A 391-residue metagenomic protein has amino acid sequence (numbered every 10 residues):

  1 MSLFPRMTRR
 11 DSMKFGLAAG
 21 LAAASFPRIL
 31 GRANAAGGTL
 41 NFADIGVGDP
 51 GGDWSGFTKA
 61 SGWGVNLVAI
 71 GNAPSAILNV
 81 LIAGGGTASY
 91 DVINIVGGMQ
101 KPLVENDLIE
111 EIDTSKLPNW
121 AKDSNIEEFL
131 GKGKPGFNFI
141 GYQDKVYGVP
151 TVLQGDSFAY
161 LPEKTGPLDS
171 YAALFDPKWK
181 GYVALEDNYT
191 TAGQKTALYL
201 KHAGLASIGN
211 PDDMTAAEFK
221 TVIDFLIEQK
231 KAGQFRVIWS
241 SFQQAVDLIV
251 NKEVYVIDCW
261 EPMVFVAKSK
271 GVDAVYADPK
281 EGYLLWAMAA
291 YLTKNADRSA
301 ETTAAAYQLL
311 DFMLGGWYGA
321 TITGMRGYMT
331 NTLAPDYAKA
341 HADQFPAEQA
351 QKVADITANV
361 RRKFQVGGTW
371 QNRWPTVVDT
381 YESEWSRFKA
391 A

Functional and structural regions predicted by a protein language model:
M1-D11: N-terminal secretory signal peptides
L3, T357-A391: Conserved C-terminal helix/tail region of periplasmic/extracytoplasmic solute-binding proteins
A35, L292-Q365: Mature extracytoplasmic/periplasmic domains
A36-P102: Early extracytoplasmic/lumenal segment of secretory-pathway proteins
P50-G51, S75, N94, V104-Q244: Extracytoplasmic ligand-binding site segments that recognize negatively charged/polar headgroups
I77-S89, P102-N106, A173, Q243-E253 (+1 more regions): Short helices/loops that flank or line small-molecule/ion binding pockets
Q234-R298, K339, D343-Q351: Extracytoplasmic/periplasmic substrate-binding proteins
